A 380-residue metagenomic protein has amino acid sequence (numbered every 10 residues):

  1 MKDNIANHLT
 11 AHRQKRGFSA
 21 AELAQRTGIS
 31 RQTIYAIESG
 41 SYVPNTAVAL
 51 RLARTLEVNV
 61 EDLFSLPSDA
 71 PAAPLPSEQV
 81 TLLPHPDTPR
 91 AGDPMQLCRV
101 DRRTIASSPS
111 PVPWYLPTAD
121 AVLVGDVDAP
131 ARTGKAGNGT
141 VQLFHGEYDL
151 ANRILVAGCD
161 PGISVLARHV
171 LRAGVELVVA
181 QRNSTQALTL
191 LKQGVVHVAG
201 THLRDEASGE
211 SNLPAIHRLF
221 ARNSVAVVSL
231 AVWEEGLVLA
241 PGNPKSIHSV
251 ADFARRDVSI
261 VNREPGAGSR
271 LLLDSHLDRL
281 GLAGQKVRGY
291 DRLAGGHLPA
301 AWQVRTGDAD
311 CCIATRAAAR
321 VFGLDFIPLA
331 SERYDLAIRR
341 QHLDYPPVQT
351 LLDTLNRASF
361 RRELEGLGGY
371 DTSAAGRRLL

Functional and structural regions predicted by a protein language model:
K2-N4, A11-Q14, S19-E22, S30-Y35 (+3 more regions): N-terminal hydrophobic or amphipathic helices and topogenic motifs
Y148-C159, A251-R270: Short loop->beta-strand "edge-of-pocket" segments that line small-molecule binding or catalytic clefts across diverse
V165-A173, A251, S269-G289: Ligand-binding cleft/hinge of the Venus flytrap
R168, T185-A199, L203-R204, L293-D308: Short helices/loops that flank or line small-molecule/ion binding pockets
E176-N183, Q285-G296: Short beta-strand-to-loop elements that line the ligand-binding cleft of bilobed periplasmic-binding protein-like
G200-I216, A301-A330: A ligand-binding cleft/hinge motif common to bilobed small-molecule-binding domains
R222-E234, L324-D353, T372-L380: Periplasmic-binding protein-like
L230, L239-I260: Flexible hinge/capping segments at coil-to-helix
